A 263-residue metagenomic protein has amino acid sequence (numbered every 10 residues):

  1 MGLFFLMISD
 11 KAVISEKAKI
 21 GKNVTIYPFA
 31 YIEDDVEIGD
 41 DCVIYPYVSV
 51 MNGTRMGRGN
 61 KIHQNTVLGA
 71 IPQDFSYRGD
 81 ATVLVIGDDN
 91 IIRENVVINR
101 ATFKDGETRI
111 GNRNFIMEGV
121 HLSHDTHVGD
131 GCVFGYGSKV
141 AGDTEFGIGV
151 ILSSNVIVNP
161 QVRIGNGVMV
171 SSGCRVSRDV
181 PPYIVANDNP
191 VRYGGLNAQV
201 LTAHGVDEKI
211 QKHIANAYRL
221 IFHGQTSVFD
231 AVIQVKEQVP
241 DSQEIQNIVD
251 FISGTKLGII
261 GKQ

Functional and structural regions predicted by a protein language model:
M1-K11, E16-A18, K22-N23, G59 (+6 more regions): Terminal amphipathic alpha-helical/low-complexity segments used for targeting or macromolecular assembly
I8-R192: Structural signal for interior beta-strand "rungs" in well-ordered beta-sheet cores of soluble enzyme domains
